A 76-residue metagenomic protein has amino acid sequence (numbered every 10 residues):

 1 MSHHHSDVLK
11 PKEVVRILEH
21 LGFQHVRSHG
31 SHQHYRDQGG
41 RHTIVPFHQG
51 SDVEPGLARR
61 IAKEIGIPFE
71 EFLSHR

Functional and structural regions predicted by a protein language model:
M1-H29: N-terminal first-folded block
H3, F47, I61: Generic anion/oxyanion-binding catalytic loop in active/binding sites
H25-L57: A short, structured beta-strand/loop element
G50-R76: C-terminal structural segments of small proteins and small subunits
